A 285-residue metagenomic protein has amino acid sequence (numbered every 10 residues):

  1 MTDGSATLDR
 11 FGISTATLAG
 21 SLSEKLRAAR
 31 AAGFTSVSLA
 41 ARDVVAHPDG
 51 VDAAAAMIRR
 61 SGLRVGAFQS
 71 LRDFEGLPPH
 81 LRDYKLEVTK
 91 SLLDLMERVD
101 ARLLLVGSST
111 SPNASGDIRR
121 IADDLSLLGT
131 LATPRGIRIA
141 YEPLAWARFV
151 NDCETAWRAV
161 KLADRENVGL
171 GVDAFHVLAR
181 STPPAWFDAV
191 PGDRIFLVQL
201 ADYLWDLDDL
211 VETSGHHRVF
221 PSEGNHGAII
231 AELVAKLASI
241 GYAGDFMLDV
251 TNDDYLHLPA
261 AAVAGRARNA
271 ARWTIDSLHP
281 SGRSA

Functional and structural regions predicted by a protein language model:
M1-A101, T133, G169, G265-A285: N-terminal pre-domain/capping segments
D3, T7, E24-R27, R60 (+2 more regions): Active-site acidic/histidine proton-transfer and metal-coordination neighborhood in alpha/beta enzyme cores
I13-T15, L39, V106, Y141 (+3 more regions): Conserved beta-strand positions
T15-L22, L39-V51, D73-D83, T110-R119 (+4 more regions): Acidic-and-aromatic substrate-binding clefts and catalytic sites of carbohydrate-active enzymes
T35, R64, R102, D193-F196 (+1 more regions): Short acidic/polar active-site loop segments enriched in Thr and Asp
P48-R60, K90-R98, T182-F196, A231-I240: Short amphipathic alpha-helices and their capping/turn segments at secondary-structure boundaries
F68, L127-G224, L278-R283: Acidic/histidine-rich catalytic cores of soluble enzymes
D245-T251: Short acidic/histidine-rich active-site segments
